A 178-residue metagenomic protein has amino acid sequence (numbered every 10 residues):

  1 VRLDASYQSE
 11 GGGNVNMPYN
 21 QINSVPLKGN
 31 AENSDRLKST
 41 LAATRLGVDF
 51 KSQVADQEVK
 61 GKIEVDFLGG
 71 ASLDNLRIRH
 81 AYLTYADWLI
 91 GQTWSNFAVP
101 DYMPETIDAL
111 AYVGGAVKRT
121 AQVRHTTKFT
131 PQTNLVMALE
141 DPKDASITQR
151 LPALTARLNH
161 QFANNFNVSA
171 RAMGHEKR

Functional and structural regions predicted by a protein language model:
V1-M17, Q21-P142, T148-T155, N159-N164: Outer membrane beta-barrel
Q161-R178: Detector for outer-membrane/organellar transmembrane beta-barrel domains, recognizing the amphipathic beta-strand
